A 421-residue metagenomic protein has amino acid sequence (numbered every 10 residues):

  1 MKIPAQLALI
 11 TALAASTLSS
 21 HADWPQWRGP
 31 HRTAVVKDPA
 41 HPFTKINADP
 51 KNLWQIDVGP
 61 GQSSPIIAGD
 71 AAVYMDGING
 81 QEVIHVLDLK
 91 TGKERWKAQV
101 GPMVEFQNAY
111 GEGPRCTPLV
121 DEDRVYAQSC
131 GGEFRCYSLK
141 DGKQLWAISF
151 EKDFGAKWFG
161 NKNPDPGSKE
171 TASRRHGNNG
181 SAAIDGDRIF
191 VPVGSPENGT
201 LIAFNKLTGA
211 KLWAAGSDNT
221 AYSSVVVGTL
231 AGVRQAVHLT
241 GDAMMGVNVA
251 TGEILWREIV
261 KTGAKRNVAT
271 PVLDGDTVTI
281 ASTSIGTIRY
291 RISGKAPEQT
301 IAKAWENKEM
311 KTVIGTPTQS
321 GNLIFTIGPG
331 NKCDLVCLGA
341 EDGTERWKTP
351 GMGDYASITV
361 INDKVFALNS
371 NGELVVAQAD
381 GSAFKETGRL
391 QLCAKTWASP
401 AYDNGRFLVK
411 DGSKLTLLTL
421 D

Functional and structural regions predicted by a protein language model:
M1-I3: N-terminal secretory signal peptides that target proteins for export/translocation
Q6-S16: Bacterial N-terminal signal peptides
S20-D421: Noncatalytic, solvent-exposed loop/strand surfaces of beta-propeller-type extracellular/periplasmic domains
